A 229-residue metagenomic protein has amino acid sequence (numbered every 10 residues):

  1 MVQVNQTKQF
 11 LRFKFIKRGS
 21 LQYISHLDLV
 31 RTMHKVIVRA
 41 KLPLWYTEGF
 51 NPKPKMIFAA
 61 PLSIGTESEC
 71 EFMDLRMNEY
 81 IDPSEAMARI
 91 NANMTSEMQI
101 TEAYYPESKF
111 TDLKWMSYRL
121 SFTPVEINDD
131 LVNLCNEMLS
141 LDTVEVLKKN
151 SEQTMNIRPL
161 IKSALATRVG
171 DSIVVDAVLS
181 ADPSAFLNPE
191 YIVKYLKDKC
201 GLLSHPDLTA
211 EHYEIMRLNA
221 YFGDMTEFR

Functional and structural regions predicted by a protein language model:
K8-Q9, K14-I16, S20, I24 (+1 more regions): Extended, well-folded interaction surfaces typified by the phenylalanyl-tRNA synthetase beta subunit core
L11-F13, M73, W115-F122, I173-S180: Short, hydrophobic beta-strand segments
S20-Q22, V30, H34-E48: Short Lys/Arg-rich amphipathic alpha-helical segments
W45-L75, E107-K109: Short, charge-patterned binding micro-sites
E69-R119: Ordered, amphipathic secondary-structure segments that act as subunit-interaction surfaces in large macromolecular
N78-P83, P124-I127, D182: Helix N-cap motif at beta-to-alpha junctions
E85-M94, D130-S140, I192-V193: Short amphipathic alpha-helices in soluble, non-transmembrane regions that often serve as interface/regulatory elements
S140-R229: Core RNA-modification/binding signature centered on pseudouridine synthases
